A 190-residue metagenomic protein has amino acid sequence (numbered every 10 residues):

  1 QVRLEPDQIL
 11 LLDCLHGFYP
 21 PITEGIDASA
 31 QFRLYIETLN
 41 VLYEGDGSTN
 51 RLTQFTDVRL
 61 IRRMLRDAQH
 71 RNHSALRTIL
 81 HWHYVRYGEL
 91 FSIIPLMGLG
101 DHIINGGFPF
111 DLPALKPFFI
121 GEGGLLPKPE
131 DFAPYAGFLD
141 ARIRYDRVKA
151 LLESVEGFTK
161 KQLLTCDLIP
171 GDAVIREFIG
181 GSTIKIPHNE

Functional and structural regions predicted by a protein language model:
L4-E5, A28: A generic fold-level signal
P6-L10, F32: Loop/turn-to-beta-strand initiation segments
I9-G17: Switch II (G3) loop of P-loop NTPases
Y19-T23: Active-site-proximal loop/helix segments of hydrolase catalytic cores
E24-E190: Conserved NTP phosphate-binding and transfer environment spanning the P-loop NTPase/kinase superfamily
